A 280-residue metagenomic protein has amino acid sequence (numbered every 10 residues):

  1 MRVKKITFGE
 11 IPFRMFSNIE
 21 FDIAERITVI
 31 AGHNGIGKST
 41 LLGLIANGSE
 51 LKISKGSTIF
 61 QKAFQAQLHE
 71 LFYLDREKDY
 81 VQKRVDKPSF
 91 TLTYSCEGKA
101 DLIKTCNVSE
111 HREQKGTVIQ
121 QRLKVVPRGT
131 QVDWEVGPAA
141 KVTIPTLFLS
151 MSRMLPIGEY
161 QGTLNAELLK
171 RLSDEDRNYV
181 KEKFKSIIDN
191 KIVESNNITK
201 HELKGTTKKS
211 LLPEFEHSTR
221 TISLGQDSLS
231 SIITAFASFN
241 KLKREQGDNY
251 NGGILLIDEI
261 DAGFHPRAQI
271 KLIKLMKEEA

Functional and structural regions predicted by a protein language model:
M1-I157, L168-D176: P-loop NTPase switch/coupling surface
M1-I36, L44-S49, R220-A280: Switch/communication elements of ASCE P-loop NTPase nucleotide-binding domains
T7, D133-E135, K208, S218 (+1 more regions): Residue-level detector of functional hotspots within protein domains
A66-C96, N178-S210, D258-E259: Short N-terminal secondary-structure initiator segments
M151-G253: Extended helical coiled-coil dimerization/tether regions that scaffold and oligomerize large DNA-maintenance assemblies
